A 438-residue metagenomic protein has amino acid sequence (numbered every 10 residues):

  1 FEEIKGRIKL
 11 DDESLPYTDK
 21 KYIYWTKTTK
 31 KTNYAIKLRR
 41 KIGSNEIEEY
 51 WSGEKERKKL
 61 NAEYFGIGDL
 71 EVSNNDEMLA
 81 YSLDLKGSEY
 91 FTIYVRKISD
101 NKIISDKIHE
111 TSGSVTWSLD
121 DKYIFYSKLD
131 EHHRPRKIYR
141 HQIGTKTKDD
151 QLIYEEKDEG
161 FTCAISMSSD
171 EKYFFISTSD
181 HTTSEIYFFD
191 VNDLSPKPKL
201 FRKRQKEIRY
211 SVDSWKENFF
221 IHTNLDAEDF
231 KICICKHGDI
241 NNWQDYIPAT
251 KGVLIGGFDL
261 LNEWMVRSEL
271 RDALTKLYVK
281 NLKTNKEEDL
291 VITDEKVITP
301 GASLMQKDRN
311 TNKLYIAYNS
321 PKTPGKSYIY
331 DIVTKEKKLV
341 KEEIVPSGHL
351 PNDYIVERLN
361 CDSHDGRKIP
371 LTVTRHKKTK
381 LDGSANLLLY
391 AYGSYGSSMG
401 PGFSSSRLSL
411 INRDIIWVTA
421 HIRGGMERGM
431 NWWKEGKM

Functional and structural regions predicted by a protein language model:
F1-K313, N319-G325, I329-T334, L350 (+3 more regions): Beta-propeller folds
E171, T299-M438: Serine-hydrolase catalytic core recognition
